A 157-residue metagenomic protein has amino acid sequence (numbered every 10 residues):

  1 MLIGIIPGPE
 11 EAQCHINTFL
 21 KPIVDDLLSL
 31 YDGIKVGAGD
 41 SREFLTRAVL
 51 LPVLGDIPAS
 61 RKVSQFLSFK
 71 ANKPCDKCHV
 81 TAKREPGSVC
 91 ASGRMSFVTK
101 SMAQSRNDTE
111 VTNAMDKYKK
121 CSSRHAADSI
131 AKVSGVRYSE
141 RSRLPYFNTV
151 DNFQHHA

Functional and structural regions predicted by a protein language model:
M1-Q13: Electropositive, glycine- and tryptophan-enriched low-complexity nucleic-acid-binding patches
E10-C14, V63-F66: Alpha-helix capping and helix-loop boundary segments enriched in small/acidic/polar residues
C14-P22, D26-S29, P74: Acidic, Ser/Thr-rich intrinsically disordered and amphipathic helical segments
L27-A157: Charged (Asp/Glu and Lys/Arg) segments that form or flank catalytic channels of large polymer- and nucleotide-handling
